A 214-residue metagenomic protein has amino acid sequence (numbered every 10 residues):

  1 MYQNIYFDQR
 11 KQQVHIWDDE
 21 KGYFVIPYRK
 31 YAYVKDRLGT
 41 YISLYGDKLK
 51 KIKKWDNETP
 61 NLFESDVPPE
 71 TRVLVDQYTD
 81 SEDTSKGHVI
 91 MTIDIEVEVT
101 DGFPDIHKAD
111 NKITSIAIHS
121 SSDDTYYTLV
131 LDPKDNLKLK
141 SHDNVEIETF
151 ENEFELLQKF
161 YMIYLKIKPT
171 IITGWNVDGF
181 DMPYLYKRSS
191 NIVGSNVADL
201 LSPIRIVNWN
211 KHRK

Functional and structural regions predicted by a protein language model:
M1-K214: The two-metal-ion catalytic cores of nucleic-acid processing enzymes
